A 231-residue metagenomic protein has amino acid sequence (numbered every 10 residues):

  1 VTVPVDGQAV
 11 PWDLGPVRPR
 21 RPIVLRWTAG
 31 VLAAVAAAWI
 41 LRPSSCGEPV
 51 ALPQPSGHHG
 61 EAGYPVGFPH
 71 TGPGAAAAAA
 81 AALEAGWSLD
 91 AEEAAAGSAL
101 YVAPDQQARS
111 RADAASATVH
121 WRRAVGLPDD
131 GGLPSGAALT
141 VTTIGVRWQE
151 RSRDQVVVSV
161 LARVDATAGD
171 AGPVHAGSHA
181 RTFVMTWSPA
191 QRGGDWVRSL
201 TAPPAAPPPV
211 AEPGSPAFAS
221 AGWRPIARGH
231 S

Functional and structural regions predicted by a protein language model:
V1-L25, W187-D195, A219-A221, G229-H230: Basic/polar, acidic-poor N-terminal "presequence/leader" segments that form or can form short amphipathic helices
V3-S88: Juxtamembrane and targeting peptides
P11-G15, R122-A168: Surface-exposed, charged secondary-structure patches
Q54-P134: Core segments of small alpha/beta cavity-forming domains
A76, A112, S116, G131-T140 (+1 more regions): Low-complexity, Ser/Thr/Pro-rich intrinsically disordered segments found in N-terminal tails, propeptides, targeting
T143-W148, A180-W187: Hydrophobic/aromatic beta-strand elements that line small-molecule binding cavities or substrate pockets in beta-rich
Q155-V157, S178-T182: Intrinsic-disorder/low-complexity, polar/charged segments enriched in Ser/Thr/Lys/Arg/Asp/Glu/Gln
G169-H179, S188-G193, V197-S231: Low-complexity, intrinsically disordered terminal/linker segments enriched in charged and Gly/Pro repeats
